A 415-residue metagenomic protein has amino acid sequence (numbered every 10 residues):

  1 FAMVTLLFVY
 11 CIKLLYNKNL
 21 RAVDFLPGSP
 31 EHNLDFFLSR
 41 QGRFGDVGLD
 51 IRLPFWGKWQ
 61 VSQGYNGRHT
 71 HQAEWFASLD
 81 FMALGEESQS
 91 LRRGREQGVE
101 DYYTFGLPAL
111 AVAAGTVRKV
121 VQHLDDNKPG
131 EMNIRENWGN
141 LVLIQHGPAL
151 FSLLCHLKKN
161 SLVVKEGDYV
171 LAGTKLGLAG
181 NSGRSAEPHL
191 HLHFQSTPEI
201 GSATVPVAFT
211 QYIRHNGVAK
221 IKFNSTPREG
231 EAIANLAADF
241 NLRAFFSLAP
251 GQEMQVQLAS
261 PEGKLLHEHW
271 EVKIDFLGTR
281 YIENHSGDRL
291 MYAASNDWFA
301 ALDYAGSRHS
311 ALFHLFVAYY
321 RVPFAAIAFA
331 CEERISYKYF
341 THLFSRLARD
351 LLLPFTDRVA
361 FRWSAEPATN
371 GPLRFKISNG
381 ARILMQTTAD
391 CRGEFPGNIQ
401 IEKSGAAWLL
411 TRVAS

Functional and structural regions predicted by a protein language model:
F1-P30, H309, A325-F329, D357 (+3 more regions): Cationic-aromatic interfacial patches
D35, S39-R43, G64-L110, Q122-E131 (+1 more regions): Short glycine/threonine/proline-enriched tight-turn/helix- or strand-capping micro-motif at secondary-structure
S62, T116-R118, Q195: Conserved positions in beta-strands of structured domains
Y103-T104, V112-K158: Zn2+-dependent peptidoglycan hydrolase active-site motif and core
G115-V117, G167-A179: A structural signal for short beta-strand/turn segments enriched in small hydrophobics and glycine
V121-N133, T174-L190: Flexible, gly/ser-rich surface segments that form the specificity/activation loops bordering the active-site cleft
E136, H193-A311: Acidic, glycine-rich catalytic/binding loops that coordinate metals and/or anionic ligands
L150-G173: Short histidine-centered loop motifs in beta-beta connectors
